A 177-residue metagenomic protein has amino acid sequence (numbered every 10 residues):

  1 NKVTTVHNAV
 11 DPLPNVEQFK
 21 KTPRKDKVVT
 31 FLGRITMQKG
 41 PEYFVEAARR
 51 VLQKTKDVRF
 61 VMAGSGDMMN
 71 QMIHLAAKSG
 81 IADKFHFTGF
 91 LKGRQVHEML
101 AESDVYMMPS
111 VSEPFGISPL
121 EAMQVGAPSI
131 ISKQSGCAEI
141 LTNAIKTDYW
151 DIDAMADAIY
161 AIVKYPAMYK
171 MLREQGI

Functional and structural regions predicted by a protein language model:
A9: Carbohydrate-associated surface elements
T22-A48, V61, R173: Conserved donor-binding/catalytic core segment of Leloir-type glycosyltransferases
I73-L91: Nucleotide-activated donor-binding/catalytic signature segment of Leloir-type glycosyltransferases, i.e., the conserved
F90-L91, E98-S103: Short alpha-helical donor nucleotide-sugar binding micro-motif in glycosyltransferases
V111: Aromatic "clamp/platform" in nucleotide-sugar-dependent glycosyltransferases that forms part of the donor/acceptor
P128-I131: Short hydrophobic beta-strand element within catalytic cores of glycosyltransferases and related nucleotide-activated
A144-D153, A161-P166: Conserved acidic donor-binding segment of nucleotide-sugar-dependent glycosyltransferases
A161, M168-I177: A short, well-ordered alpha-helix in the C-terminal region of glycosyltransferases
